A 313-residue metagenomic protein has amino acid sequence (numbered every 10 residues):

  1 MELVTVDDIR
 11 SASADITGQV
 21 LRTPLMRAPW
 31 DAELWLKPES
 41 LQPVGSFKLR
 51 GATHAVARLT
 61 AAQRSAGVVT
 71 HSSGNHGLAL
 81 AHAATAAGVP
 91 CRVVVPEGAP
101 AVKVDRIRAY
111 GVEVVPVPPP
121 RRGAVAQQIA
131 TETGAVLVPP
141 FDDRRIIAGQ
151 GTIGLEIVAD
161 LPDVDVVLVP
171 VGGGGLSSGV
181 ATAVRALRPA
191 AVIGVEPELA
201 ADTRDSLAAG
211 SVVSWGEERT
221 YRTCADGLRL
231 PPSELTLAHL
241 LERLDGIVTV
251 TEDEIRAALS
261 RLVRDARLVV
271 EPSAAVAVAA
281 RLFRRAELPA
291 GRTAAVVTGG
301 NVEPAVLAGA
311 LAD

Functional and structural regions predicted by a protein language model:
M1-D313: PLP-dependent amino-acid enzyme catalytic core
